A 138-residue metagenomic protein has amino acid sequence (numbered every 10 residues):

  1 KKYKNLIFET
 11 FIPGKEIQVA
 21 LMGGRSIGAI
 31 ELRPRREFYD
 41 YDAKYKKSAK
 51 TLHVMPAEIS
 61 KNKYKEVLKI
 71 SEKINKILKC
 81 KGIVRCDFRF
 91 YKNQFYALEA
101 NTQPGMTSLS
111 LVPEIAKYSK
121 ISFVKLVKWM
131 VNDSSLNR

Functional and structural regions predicted by a protein language model:
K1-E66, F90, F95-Y96: Phosphate-binding site of ATP-dependent enzymes
K4, P34, A43, K76-C80 (+1 more regions): Generic secondary-structure signature for well-ordered alpha-helical cores
T10, V19-L21, N75-M106, A116: Conserved metal-phosphate-binding beta-hairpin within the catalytic cores of diverse ATP-dependent phosphoryl-transfer
G28-E31, I70, I74, L78-K81: Active-site anion/phosphate-binding pocket segments in diverse small-molecule metabolic enzymes
L68, E72, V127-K128: Short amphipathic alpha-helical segments
F90-R138: C-terminal active-site "lid" helix and adjoining low-complexity regulatory extension at the edge of ATP-using catalytic
